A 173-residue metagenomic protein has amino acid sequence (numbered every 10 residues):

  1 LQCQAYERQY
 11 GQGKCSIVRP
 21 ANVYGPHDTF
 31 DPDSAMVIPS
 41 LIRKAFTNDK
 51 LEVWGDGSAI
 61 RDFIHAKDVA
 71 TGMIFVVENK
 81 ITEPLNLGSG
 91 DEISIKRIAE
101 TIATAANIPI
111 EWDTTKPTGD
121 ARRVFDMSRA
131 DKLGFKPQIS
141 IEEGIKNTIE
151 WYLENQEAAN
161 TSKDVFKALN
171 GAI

Functional and structural regions predicted by a protein language model:
L1-A21, I42-N48: Active-site Tyr-X1-5-Lys
Q2-Y6, V37, L41, I98 (+1 more regions): Hydrophobic alpha-helix immediately C-terminal to the catalytic Tyr-X-X-X-Lys motif of short-chain
G13-V37: Flexible, glycine-rich beta-alpha linker
R19, M36, S40, S94 (+1 more regions): Amphipathic alpha-helical recognition patches that constitute DNA-binding helices
D31-P39, D62-F63, E92: Short-chain dehydrogenase/reductase
F46-I173: C-terminal substrate-binding subdomain of Rossmann-fold SDR/epimerase-dehydratase oxidoreductases
